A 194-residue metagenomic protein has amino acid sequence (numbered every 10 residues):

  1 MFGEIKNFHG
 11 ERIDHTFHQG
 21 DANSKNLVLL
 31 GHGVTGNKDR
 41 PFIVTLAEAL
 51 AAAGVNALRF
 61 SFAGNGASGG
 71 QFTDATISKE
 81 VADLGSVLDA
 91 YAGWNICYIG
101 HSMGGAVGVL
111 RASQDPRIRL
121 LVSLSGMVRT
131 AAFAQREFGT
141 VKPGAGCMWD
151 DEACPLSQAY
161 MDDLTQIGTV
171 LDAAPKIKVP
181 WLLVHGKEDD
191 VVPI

Functional and structural regions predicted by a protein language model:
M1-N23: N-terminal cap/lid segment of alpha/beta-hydrolase-fold proteins
T35-A47: The serine-hydrolase catalytic nucleophile loop
K38-D39, N65-Y91: Catalytic nucleophile-loop/oxyanion-hole region of alpha/beta-hydrolase and closely related hydrolase-like folds
A47-G69: Conserved alpha/beta-hydrolase
G100-G104, G108: Gly/Ala-rich beta-loop-alpha elbow adjacent to hydrolase catalytic centers
Q114-Y160, V179: Hydrolase active-site cap/lid region
K176-K178, L183-H185, D189: Short beta-strand/loop motif that positions the catalytic acidic residue of the alpha/beta-hydrolase fold
D190-I194: Conserved alpha/beta-hydrolase "acid-adjacent" motif
